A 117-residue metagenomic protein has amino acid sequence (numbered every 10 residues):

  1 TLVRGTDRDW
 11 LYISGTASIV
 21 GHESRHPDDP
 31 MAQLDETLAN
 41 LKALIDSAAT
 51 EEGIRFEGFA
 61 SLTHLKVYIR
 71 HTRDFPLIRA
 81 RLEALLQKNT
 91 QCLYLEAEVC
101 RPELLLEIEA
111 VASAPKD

Functional and structural regions predicted by a protein language model:
T1-D117: Short, polar/acidic, helix-capping and beta-turn segments at strand->helix junctions that line the mouths
